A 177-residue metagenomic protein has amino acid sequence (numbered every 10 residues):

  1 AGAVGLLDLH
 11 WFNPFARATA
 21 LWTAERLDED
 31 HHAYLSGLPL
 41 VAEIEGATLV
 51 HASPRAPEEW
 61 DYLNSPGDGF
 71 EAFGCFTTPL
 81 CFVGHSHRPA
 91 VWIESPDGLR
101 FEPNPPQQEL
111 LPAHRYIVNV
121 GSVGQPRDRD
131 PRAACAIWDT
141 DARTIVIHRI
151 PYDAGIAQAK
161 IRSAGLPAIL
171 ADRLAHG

Functional and structural regions predicted by a protein language model:
A1-A3, R55-P57, F82-E94, Q125-D130: Active-site environment of divalent metal-dependent phosphoester hydrolases
A1-V50, A56-T77: Active-site neighborhood of divalent metal-dependent phosphoester bond hydrolases
G37, C75-T77, V83-S86, P112-A113 (+1 more regions): Short gly/pro-enriched beta-turn/loop segments at secondary-structure junctions
L38-G46, P79-L80, Y116, A134 (+1 more regions): Generic beta-strand structural signal
V41-E43, P89-I93, A134-W138: Short beta-strand scaffold segments in enzyme catalytic cores
V50, L80-H85, I117-G121: Active-site neighborhood of phospho(di)ester-bond hydrolases with catalytic His/Asp-centered motifs
H51-P54, R149-P151: Short, structured patches in soluble enzyme cores that scaffold and shape functional sites
S95-G177: Acidic, His/Gly-rich catalytic cores of divalent-metal-dependent hydrolytic chemistry
